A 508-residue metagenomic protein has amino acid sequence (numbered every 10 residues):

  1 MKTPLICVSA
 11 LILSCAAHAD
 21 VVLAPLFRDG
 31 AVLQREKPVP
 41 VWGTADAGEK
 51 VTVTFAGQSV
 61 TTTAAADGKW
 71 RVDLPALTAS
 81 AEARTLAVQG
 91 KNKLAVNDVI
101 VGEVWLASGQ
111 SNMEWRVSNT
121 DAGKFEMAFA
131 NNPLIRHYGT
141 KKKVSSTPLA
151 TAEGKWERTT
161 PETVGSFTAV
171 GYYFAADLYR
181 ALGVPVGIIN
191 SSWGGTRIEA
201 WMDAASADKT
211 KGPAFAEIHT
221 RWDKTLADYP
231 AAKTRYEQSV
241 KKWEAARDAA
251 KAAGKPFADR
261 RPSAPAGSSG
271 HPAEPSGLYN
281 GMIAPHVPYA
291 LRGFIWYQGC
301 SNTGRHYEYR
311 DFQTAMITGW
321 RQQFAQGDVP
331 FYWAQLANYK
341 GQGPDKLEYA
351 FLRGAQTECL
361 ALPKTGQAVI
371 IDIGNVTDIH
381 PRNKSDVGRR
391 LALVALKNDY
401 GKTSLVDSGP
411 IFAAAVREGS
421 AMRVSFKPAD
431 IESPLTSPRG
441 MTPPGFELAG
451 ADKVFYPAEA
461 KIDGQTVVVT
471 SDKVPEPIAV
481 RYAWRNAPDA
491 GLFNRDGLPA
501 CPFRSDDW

Functional and structural regions predicted by a protein language model:
M1-I6: Bacterial N-terminal signal peptides that target proteins for export
C7-L13: Hydrophobic helical h-region of N-terminal Sec-dependent signal peptides in bacterial secretory/periplasmic proteins
S14-H18: N-terminal signal peptide c-region/cleavage motif recognized by signal peptidases
A19-W508: Cell-envelope and extracellular/periplasmic
